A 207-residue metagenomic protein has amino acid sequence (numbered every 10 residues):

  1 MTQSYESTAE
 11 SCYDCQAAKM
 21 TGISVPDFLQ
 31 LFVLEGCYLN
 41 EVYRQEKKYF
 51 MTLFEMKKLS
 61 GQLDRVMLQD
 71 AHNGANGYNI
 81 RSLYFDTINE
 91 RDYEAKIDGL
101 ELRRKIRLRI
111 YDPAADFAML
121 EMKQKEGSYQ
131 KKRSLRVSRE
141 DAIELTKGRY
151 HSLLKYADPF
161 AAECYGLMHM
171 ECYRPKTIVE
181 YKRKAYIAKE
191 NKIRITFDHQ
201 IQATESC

Functional and structural regions predicted by a protein language model:
T2, C12-C15, G22-C207: Phosphate-end processing signature that detects enzymes handling 5′-triphosphorylated RNA and polyphosphate
